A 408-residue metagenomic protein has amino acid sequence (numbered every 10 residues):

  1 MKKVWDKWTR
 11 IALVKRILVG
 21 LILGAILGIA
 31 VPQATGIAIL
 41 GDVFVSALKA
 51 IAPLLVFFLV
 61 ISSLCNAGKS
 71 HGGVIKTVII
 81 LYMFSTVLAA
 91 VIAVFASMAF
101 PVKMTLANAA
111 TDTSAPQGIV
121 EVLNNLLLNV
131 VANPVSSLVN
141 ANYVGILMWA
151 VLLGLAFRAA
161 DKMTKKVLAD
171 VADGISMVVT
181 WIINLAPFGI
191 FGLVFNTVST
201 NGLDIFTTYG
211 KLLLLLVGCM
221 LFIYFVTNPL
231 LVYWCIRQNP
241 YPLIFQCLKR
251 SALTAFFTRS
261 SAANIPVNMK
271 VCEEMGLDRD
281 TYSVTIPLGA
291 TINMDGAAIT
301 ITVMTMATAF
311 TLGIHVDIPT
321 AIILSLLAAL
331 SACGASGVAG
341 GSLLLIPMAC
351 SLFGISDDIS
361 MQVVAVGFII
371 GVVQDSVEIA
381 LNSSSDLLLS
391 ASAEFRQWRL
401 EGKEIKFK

Functional and structural regions predicted by a protein language model:
V4-A30, D42-L48, G73-P242, K403-K408: Signature of multi-pass transmembrane helix bundles
L13, L48-I51, N140-V144, V179-N184 (+4 more regions): Membrane-interfacial loop-to-helix junctions in multi-pass transporters
A47, M83-V87, V91, V217-L221 (+4 more regions): Hydrophobic transmembrane alpha-helical segments of multi-pass transport and channel proteins
A50-S62: Active-site-adjacent helical/loop segments in soluble small-molecule enzymes
L55, G189, S260-N268, A298-M304 (+2 more regions): Transmembrane helix boundary and interhelical junction motifs in multipass membrane proteins
L64-G73, A159-K162, N201, R237-P240 (+4 more regions): Juxtamembrane helix-boundary/capping and inter-helix hinge elements in multi-pass membrane proteins
R250-A332, L389, L400-F407: Helix-loop-helix junctions within the multi-pass membrane cores of secondary transporters/permeases
V303-K408: Transmembrane alpha-helical segments and their short flanking loops that form helix-hairpins/helix-helix interfaces
